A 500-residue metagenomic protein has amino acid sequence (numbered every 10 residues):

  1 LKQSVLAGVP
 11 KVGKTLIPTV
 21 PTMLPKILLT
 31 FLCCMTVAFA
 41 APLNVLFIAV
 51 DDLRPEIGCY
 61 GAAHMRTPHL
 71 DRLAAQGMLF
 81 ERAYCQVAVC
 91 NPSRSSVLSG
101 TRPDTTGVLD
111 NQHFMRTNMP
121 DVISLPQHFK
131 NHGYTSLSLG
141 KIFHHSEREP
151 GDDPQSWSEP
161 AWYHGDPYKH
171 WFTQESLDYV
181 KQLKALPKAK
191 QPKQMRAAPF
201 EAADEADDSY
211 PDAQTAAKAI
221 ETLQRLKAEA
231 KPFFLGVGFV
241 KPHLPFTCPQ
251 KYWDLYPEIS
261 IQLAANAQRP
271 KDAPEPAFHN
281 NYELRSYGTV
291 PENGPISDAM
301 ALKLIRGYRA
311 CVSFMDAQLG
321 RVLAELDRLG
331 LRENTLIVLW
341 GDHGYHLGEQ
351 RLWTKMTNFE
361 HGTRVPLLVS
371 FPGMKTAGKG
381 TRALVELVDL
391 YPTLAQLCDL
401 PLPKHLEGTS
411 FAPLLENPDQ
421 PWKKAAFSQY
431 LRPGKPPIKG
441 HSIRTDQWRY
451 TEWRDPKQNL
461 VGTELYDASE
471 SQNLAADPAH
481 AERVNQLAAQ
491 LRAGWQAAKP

Functional and structural regions predicted by a protein language model:
V5, L16-F31: Bacterial N-terminal signal peptides that target proteins for export
L24, C33-M35, F39-N459, S469-K499: Formylglycine-dependent sulfatase
V461-T463: Repetitive beta-architecture junctions, highlighting loop-to-beta-strand starts across blade-like repeats
